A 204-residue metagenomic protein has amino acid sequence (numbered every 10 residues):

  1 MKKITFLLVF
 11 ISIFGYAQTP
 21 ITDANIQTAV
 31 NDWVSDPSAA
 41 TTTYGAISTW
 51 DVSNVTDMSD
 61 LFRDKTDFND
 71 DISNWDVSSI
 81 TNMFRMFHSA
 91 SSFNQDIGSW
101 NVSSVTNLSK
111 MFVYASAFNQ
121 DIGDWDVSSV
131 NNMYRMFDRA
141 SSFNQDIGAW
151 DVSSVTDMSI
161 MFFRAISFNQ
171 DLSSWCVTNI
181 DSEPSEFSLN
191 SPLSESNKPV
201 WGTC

Functional and structural regions predicted by a protein language model:
K2-V9: Sec-dependent signal peptide recognition, specifically the positively charged N-region followed immediately by
I4, G15-C204: Negatively charged
S12: Regulatory input/activation interfaces that engage signals or partners
